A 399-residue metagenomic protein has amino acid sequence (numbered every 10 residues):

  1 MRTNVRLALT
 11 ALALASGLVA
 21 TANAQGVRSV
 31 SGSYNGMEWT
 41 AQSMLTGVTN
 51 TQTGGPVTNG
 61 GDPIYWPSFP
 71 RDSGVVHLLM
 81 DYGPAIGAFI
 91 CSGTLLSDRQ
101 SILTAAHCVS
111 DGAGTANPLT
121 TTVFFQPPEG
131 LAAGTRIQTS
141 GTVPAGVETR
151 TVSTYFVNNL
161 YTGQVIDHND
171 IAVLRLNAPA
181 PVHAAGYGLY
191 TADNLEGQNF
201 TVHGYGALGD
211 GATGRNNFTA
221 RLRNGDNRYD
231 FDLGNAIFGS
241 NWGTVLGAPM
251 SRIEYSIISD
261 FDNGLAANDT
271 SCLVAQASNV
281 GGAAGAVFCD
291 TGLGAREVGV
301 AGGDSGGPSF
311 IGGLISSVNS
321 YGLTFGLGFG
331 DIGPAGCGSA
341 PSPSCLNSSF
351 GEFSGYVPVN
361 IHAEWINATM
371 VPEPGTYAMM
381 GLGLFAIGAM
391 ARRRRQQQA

Functional and structural regions predicted by a protein language model:
M1-L9: Bacterial N-terminal signal peptides that target proteins for export
T10-G17: Bacterial N-terminal signal peptides
L18-A24: Sec/Tat signal peptide C-region and signal peptidase I cleavage site
A24-V57, S68, G74, I90-S110 (+6 more regions): C-terminal subregion of chymotrypsin/trypsin-like serine protease catalytic domains
R28-M37, Q42, T46, G54-R71 (+6 more regions): Conserved catalytic-core segment of clan PA serine endopeptidases
E373-R392: A short, hydrophobic C-terminal helix/tail in secreted or cell-surface proteins
R395-A399: Short, charged juxtamembrane terminal tails flanking transmembrane helices
